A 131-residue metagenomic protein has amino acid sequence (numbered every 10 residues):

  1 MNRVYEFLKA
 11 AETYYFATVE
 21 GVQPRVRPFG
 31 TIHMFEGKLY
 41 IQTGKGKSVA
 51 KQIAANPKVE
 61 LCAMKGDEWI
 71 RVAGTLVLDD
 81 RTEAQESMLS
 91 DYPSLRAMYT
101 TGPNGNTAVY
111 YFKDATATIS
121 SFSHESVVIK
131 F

Functional and structural regions predicted by a protein language model:
E6-G21, V59-L61: A short, Trp-centered hydrophobic/proline-enriched beta-strand micro-motif
A11, N56, Y92: Acidic-histidine catalytic/liganding microenvironments
Y15, L39-Y40, E60, R71 (+1 more regions): General beta-strand recognition
F29-I32, G74-L76: Hydrophobic/aromatic beta-strand elements that line small-molecule binding cavities or substrate pockets in beta-rich
G30-T31, E60, V109, T118: Short, surface-exposed charged micro-motifs
I32-D67: A short mixed-secondary-structure module that forms the rim of ligand-binding clefts
R71-F131: Charged, gly/pro-rich active-site loop segments
